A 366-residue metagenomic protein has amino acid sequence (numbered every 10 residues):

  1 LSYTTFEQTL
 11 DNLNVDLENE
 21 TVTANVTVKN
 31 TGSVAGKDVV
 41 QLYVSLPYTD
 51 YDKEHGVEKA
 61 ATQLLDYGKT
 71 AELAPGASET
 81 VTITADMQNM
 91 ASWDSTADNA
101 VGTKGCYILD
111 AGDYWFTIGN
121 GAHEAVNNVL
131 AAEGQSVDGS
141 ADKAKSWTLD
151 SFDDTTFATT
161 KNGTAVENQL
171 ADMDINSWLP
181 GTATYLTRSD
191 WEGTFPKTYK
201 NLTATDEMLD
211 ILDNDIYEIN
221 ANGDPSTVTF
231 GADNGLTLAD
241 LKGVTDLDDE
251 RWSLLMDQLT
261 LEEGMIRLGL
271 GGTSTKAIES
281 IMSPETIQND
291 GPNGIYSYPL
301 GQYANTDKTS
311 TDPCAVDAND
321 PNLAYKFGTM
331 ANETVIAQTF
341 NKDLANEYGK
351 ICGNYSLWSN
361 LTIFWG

Functional and structural regions predicted by a protein language model:
L1-S189, G193: Intrinsically disordered, low-complexity Ser/Thr/Gly-rich stretches
Y114, T194-G366: N-terminal beta-rich core of secreted/periplasmic extracellular enzymes
